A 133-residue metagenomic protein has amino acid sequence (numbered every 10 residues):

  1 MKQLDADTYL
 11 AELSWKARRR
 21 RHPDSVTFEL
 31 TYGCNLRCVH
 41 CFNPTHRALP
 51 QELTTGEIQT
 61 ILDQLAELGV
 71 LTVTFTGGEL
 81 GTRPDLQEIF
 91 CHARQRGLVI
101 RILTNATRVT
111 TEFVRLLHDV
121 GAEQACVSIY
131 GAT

Functional and structural regions predicted by a protein language model:
K2-Q124: Conserved alpha-helical substructure of the radical SAM core
V127-I129: Conserved phosphate-donor/acceptor-positioning beta-strand/loop module used by diverse small-molecule
